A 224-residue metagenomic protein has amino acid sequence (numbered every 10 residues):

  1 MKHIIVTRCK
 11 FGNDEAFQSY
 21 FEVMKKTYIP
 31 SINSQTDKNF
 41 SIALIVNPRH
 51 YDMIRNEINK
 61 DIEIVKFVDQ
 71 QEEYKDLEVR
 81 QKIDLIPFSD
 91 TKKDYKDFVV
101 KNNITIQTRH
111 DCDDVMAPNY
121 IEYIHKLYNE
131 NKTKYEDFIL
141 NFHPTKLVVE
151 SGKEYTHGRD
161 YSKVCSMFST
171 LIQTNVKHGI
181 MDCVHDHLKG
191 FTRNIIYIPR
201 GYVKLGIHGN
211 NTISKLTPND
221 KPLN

Functional and structural regions predicted by a protein language model:
M1, C9, F67, Y128-Y135: Catalytic phosphate/metal-binding cores of nucleic-acid and nucleotide-processing enzymes, i.e., regions that mediate
K2-T7, S31-I32, F40-L44: Hydrophobic targeting segments
H3-F21, Q35: A conserved hydrophobic helix/loop-capping motif in glycosyltransferases and polysaccharide synthases
R8, S19-V23, E78, L85-D90 (+4 more regions): Domain-scale activation on soluble regions of proteins
G12, L44-R109: Active-site-proximal specificity loops/subdomain of glycosyltransferases
E22-N39: Short, acidic, metal-binding catalytic loop of nucleotide-sugar glycosyltransferases
D76-K101, T108, V115-R200: Conserved catalytic core of nucleotide-sugar-dependent glycosyltransferases
T145-S151, N194-N224: Active-site donor/metal-binding and catalytic loop motifs of nucleotide-sugar-dependent glycosylation enzymes
